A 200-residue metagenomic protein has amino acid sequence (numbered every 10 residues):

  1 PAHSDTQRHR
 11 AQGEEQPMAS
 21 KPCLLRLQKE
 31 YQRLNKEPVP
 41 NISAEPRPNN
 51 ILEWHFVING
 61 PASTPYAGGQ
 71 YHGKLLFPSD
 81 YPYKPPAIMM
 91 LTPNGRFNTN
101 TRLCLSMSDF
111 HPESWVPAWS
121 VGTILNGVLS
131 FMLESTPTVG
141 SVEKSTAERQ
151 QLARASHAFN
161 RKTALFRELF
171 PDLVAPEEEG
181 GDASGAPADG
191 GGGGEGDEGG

Functional and structural regions predicted by a protein language model:
P1-Q7, Q12: Low-complexity, disordered terminal segments
T6-R8, L24, Y31, A147 (+1 more regions): Intrinsically disordered, low-complexity sequence elements enriched in Ser/Thr/Gly/Pro
R10, E15, R33, F56 (+3 more regions): Intrinsically disordered, low-complexity segments enriched in glycine/proline and serine/threonine
G13-L103, V116: Strand-helix-loop interaction patch of compact alpha/beta domains
A19-P22, A87-G200: Domain-scale recognition of soluble eukaryotic interaction modules
